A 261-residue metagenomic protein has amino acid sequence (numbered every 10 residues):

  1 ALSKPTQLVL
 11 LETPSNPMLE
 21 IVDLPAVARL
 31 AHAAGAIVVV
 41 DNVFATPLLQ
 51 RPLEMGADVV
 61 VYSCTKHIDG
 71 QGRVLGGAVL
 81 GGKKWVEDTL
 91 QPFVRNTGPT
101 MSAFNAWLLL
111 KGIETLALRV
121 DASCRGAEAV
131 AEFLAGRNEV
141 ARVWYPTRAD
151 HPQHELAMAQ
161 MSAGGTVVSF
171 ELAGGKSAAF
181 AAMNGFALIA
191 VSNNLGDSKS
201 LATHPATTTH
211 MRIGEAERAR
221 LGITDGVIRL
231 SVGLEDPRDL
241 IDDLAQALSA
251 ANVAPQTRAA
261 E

Functional and structural regions predicted by a protein language model:
A1-E139, W144: Conserved PLP-enzyme active-site core in the AAT-like
F44, K66, V130, T147-H151 (+4 more regions): Glycine-rich beta-alpha junction loops
G70, M101-A103, Q160-A163, R220-D225: Short, flexible turn/loop "capping" segments at secondary-structure junctions
V74, A163-V167, D225-R229: Short, solvent-exposed beta-strand edge segments and adjacent coil->beta transition regions
L109-L118, T166-A173, R229-G233: Short, well-ordered beta-strand elements within core beta-sheets of diverse protein domains
E128-G196, I213-A219, Q246: Conserved small-domain helix->loop->beta segment predominantly found in fold-type I
S200-E261: PLP-dependent enzyme catalytic core of the Aspartate aminotransferase-like
